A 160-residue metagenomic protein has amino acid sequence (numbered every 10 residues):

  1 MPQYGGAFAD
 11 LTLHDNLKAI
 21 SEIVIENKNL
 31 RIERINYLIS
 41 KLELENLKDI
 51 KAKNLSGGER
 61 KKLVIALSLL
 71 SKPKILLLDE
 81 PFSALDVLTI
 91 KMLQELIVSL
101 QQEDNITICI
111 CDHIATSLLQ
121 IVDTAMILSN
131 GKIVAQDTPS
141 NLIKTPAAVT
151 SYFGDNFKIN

Functional and structural regions predicted by a protein language model:
K18, N29-L47, V98: Conserved ABC ATPase "signature" region
K51-L55: Conserved ABC ATPase signature
I65-A66: Hydrophobic anchor residue at the start of the ABC signature
K72: Conserved catalytic motifs of ABC-family nucleotide-binding domains
L76-E80: Catalytic Walker B motif of ABC-type/P-loop ATPase nucleotide-binding domains
K91-E103: Helical segment within the ABC ATPase nucleotide-binding domain
